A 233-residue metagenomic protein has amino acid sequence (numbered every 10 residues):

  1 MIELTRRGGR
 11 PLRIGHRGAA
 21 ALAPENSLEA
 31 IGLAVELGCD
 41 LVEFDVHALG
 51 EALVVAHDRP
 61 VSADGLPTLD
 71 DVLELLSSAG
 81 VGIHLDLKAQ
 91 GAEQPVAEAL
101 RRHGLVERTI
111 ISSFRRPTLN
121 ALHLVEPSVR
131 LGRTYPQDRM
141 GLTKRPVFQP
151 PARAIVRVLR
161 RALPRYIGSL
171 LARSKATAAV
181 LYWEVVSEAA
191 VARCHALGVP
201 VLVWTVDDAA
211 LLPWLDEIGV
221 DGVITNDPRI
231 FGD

Functional and structural regions predicted by a protein language model:
M1-D233: Phosphate-group recognition and catalysis centered on beta-loop-alpha active-site segments
